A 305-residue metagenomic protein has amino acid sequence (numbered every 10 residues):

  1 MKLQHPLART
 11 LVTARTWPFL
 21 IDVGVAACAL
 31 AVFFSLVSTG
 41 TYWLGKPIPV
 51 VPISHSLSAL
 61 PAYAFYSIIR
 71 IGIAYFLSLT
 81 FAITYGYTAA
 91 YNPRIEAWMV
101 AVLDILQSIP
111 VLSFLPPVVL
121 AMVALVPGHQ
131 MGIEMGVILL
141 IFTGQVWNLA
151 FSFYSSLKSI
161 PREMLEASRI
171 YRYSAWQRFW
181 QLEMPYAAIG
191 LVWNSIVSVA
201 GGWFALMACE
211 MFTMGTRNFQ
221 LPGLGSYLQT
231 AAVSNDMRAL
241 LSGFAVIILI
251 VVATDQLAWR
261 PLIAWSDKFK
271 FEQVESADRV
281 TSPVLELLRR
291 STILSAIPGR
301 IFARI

Functional and structural regions predicted by a protein language model:
M1-F76, I247-I305: N-terminal, non-cleaved signal-anchor transmembrane helix
Y42, P93-E96, V100, W147-K158 (+4 more regions): Short helix-terminus and kink motifs of transmembrane alpha helices, predominantly at the cytoplasmic interface
A59-Y66, A97-Q107, L120, S155 (+5 more regions): Short amphipathic alpha-helical coupling elements at transmembrane boundaries
Y63-Y66, R70, A74, F151-S155 (+6 more regions): Start (N-cap) of specific transmembrane helices in multi-pass transporter permeases
A74-L103: Transmembrane-helix boundary motif in ABC transporter permease subunits
D104-G144: Generic hydrophobic transmembrane alpha-helix motif, especially the helices
M131-S198: Membrane-cytosol interface at the C-terminal ends of specific transmembrane alpha-helices in multi-pass membrane
N194-A258: Non-cytoplasmic
